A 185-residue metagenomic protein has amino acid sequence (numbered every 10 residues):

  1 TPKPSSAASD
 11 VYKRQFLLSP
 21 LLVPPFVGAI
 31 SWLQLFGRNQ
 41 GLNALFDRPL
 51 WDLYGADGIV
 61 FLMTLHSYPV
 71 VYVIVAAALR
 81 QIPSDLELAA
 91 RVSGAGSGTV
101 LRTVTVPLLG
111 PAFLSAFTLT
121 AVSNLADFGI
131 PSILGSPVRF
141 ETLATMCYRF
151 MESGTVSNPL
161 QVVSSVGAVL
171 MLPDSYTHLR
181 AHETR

Functional and structural regions predicted by a protein language model:
T1-A8, Y12, H178-A181: Single conserved hydrophobic/aromatic residue that forms the stacking wall/gate of nucleotide- or nucleobase-binding
S5, F16, F61, V92 (+4 more regions): Hydrophobic core positions of alpha-helical segments in small-molecule transporters and transporter systems
S6-W32, E87, L101: Cytoplasmic-entry segments and transmembrane alpha-helices of multi-pass inner-membrane transporters
D10, F26-T64, G98, P131-R139: Membrane-interfacial helix termini and adjacent extracytoplasmic/periplasmic loops of multi-pass transporters
S19, F61-P83, S97-A126: Transmembrane alpha-helices
V23, F117, A121, L172-Y176: Generic alpha-helical transmembrane segments of integral inner-membrane proteins, especially permease/transport modules
L53-Y54, L125-F128, I133-L172: Interhelical loop and adjacent transmembrane-helix boundary motif in polytopic membrane transport permeases
A76-R91, S97-G98, I130, L160-R185: C-terminal transmembrane helix and the adjacent membrane-cytosol boundary/short C-terminal tail of inner/organellar
